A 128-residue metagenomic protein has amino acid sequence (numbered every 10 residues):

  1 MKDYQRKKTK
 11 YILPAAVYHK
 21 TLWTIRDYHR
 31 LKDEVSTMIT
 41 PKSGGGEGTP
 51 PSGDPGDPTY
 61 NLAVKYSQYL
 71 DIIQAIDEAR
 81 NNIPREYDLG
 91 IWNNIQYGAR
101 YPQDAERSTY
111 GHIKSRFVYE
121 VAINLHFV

Functional and structural regions predicted by a protein language model:
M1-N82, L125-V128: N-terminal interaction/assembly modules
N82-Y97: Short amphipathic alpha helix immediately N-terminal
L89-W92, E106, G111-I113: Domain-scale macromolecular recognition modules
Y97-T109: Helix-turn-helix DNA-binding module
Y110-V128: DNA major-groove recognition helices of helix-turn-helix
